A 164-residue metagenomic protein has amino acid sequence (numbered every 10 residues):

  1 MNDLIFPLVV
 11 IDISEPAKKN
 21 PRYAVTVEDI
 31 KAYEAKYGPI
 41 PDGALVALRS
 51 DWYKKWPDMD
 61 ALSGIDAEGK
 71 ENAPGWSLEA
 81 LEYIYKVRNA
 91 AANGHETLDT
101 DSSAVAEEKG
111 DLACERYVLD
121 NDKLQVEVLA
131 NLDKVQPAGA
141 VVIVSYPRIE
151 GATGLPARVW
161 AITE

Functional and structural regions predicted by a protein language model:
M1-E164: Active-/binding-site microenvironments in catalytic and ligand-binding cores
